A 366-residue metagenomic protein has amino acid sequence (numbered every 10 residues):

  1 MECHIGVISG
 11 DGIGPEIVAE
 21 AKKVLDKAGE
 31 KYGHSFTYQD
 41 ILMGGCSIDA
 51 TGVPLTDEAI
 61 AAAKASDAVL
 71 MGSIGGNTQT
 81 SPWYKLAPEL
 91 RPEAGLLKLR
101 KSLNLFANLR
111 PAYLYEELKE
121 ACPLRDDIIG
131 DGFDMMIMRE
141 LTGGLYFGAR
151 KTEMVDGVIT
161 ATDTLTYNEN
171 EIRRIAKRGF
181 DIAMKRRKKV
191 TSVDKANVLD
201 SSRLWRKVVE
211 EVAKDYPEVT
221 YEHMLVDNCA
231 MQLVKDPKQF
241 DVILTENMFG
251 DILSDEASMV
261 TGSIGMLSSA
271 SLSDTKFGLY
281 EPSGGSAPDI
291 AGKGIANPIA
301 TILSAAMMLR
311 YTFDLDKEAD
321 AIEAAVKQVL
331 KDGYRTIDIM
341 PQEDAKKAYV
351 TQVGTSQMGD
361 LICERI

Functional and structural regions predicted by a protein language model:
M1-I5: Extreme N-terminal starter segment of soluble prokaryotic enzymes
G6-K23, A28-G29, V155-D227, Q239: Glycine-rich phosphate/diphosphate-binding loop of Rossmann-like nucleotide-binding domains
D11-G14, D67, M138, G179 (+4 more regions): Buried hydrophobic positions in well-ordered alpha/beta secondary-structure cores of metabolic enzymes
D26, E30-H34, A65-A68, K101-N108 (+9 more regions): Generic secondary-structure signature for well-ordered alpha-helical cores
G33-D57, M231-L233: N-terminal beta-loop-helix "entrance" segment that forms/cooperates in small-molecule cofactor or anionic ligand
G45-I48, V234-Y334: Glycine-rich phosphate/nucleotide-binding loop
D49-T162, M248-G250: N-terminal glycine-rich phosphate/adenylate-binding segment common to multiple enzyme folds
L141-G143, F147-R186, V190-T191, A196-V198 (+2 more regions): Glycine-rich phosphate/pyrophosphate-binding loop and the adjoining helix
